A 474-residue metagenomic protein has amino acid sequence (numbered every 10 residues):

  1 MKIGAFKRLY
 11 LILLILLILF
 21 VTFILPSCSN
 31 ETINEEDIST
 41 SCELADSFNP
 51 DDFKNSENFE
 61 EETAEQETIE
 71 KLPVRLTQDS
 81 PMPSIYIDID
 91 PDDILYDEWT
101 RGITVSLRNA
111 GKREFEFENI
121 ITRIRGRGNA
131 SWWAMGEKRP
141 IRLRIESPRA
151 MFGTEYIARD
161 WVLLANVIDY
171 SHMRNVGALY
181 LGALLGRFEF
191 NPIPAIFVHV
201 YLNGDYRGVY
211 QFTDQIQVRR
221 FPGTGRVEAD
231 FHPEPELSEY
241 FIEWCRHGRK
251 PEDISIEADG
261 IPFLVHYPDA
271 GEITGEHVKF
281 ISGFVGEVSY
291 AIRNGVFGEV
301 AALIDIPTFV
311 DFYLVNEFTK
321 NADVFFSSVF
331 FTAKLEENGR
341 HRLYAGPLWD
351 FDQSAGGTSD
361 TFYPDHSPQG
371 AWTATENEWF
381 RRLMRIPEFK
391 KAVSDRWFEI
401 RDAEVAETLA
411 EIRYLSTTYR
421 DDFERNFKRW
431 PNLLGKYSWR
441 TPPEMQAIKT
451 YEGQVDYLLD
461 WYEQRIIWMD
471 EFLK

Functional and structural regions predicted by a protein language model:
K2-L13: Bacterial N-terminal signal peptides that target proteins for export
I12-I24: Bacterial N-terminal signal peptides
T22-R123, A406, A410, T417-K474: Regulatory N- and C-terminal appendages and interdomain linkers associated with kinase/kinase-like NTP transferase
C28, D214-Q217, G225-D230, T332 (+1 more regions): Short secondary-structure boundary/capping segments
D93-L95, A130-W132, G136, D269-F326 (+2 more regions): Middle-to-C-terminal accessory/interaction subdomains
T100, I193-H199, F325-T332: A short glycine-rich, hydrophobically flanked beta-strand micro-motif that places a catalytic Asp/Glu for divalent metal
K112-P262: Conserved ATP-binding subdomain of kinase catalytic cores across diverse folds
N166, V218-T319: ATP-dependent phospho-/nucleotidyl transfer catalytic cores
